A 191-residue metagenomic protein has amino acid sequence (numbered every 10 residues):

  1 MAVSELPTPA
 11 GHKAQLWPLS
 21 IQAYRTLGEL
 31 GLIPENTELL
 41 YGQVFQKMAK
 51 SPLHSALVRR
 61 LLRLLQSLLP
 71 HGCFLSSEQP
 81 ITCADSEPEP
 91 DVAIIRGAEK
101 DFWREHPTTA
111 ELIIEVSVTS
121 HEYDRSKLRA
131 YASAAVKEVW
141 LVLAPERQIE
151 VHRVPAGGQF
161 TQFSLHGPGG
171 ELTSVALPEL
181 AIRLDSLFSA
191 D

Functional and structural regions predicted by a protein language model:
M1-D191: Gly/Pro/Ser/Thr-rich low-complexity, intrinsically disordered segments predominantly at protein N-termini
